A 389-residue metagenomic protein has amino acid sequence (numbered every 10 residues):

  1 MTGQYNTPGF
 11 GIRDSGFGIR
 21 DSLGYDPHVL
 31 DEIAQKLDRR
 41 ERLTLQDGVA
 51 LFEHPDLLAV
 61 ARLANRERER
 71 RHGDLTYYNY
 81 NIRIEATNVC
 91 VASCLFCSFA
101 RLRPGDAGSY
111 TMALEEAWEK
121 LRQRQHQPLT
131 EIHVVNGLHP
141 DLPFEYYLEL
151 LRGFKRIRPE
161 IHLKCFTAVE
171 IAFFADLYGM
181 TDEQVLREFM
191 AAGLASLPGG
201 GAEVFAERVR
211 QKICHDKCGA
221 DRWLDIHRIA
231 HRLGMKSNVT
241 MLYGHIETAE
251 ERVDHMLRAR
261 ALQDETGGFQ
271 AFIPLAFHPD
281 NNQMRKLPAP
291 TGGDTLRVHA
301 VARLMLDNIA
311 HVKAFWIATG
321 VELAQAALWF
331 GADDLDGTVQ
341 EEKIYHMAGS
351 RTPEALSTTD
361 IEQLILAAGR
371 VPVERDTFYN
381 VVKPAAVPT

Functional and structural regions predicted by a protein language model:
M1-F10, D14-L58, Q125, L257 (+1 more regions): Auxiliary Fe-S-binding modules of radical SAM enzymes
R40, A64, C94, V134 (+5 more regions): Conserved, mostly hydrophobic/aromatic
A59-R103, S109-V135, L197: N-terminal pre-triad scaffold of radical SAM enzymes
T76, Y80, C90, C97-R101 (+4 more regions): Mobile, glycine- and charge-enriched loop segments and immediately flanking short secondary-structure elements within
Y80-R83, R101, G105, V135-F144 (+3 more regions): Glycine-rich, proline-tolerant flexible connector loops at the mouths of alpha/beta enzymes
G108-T111, Q211-K217, K286-A289, S350-T352: Short glycine-enriched, charge-decorated loop/helix-capping segments at active-site entrances that position
W118-L121, Y147-R152, L186, L224-H227 (+5 more regions): Generic structural signal for well-ordered alpha-helices, preferentially at hydrophobic/aromatic core positions
P128-H227, R232-V239, H245-I246, H311: Conserved SAM/AdoMet-binding glycine-rich loop
